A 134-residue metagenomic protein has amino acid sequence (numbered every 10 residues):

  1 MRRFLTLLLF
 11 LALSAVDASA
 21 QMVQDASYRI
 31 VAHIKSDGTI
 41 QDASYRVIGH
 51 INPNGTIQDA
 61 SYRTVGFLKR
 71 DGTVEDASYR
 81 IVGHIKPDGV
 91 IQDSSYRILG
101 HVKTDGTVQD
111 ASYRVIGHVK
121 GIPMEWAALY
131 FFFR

Functional and structural regions predicted by a protein language model:
R2-V47, P53-G55, S61-T64, R70-G72 (+1 more regions): Long terminal segments
